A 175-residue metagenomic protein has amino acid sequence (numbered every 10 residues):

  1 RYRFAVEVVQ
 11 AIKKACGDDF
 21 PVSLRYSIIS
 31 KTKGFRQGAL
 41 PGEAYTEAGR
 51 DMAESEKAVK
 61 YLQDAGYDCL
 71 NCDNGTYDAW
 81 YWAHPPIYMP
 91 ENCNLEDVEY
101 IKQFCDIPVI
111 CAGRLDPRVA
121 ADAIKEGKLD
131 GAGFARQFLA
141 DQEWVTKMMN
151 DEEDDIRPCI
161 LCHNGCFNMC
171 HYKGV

Functional and structural regions predicted by a protein language model:
R1-V175: Flavin-dependent oxidoreductase catalytic cores
